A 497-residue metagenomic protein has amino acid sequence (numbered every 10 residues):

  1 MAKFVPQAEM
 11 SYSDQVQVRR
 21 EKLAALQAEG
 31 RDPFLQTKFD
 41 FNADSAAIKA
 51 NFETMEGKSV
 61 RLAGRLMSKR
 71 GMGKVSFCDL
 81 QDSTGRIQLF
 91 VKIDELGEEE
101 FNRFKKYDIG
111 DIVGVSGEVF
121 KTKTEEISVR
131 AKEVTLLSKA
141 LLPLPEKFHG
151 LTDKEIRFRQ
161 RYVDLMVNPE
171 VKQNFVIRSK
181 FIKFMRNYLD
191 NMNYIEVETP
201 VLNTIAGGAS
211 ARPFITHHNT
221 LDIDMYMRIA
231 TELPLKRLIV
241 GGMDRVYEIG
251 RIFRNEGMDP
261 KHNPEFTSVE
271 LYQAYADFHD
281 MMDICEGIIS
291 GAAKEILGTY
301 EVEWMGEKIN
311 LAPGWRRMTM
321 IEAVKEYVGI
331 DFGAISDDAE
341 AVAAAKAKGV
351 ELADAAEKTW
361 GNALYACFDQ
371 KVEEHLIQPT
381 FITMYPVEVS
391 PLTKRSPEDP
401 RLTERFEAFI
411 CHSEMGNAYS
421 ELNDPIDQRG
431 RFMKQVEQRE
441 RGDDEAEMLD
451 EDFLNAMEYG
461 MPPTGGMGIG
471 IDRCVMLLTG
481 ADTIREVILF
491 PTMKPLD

Functional and structural regions predicted by a protein language model:
M1-D497: Class II aminoacyl-tRNA synthetase catalytic cores and aaRS-like
